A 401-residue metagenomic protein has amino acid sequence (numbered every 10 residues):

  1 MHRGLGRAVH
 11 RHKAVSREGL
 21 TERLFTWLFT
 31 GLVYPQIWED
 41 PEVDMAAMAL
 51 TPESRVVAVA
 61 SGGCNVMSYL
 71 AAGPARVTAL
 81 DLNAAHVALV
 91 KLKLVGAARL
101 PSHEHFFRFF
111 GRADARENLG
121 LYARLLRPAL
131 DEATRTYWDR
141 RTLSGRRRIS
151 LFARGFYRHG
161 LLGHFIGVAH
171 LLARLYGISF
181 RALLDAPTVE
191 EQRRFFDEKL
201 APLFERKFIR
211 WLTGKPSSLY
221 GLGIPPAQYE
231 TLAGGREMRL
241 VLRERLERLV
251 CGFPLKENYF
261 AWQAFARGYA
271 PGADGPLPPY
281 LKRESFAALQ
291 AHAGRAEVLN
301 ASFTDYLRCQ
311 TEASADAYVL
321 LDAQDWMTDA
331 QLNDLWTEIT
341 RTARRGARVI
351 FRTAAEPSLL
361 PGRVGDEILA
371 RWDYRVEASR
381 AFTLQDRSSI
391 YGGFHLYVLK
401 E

Functional and structural regions predicted by a protein language model:
H2-K13, A85-A287: Class I S-adenosyl-L-methionine-dependent methyltransferase module
L32-R55, L332: Conserved alpha-helix/loop element of class I SAM-dependent methyltransferases that forms part of the SAM/SAH-binding
P52-S61, V77-T78: Conserved class I S-adenosyl-L-methionine
S54, A301-V319: A short acidic, Gly/Pro-enriched loop at the edge of an enzyme's catalytic core that lines a small-molecule cofactor
A79-A84: Conserved acidic E/D residue at the C-terminus of a beta-strand in Rossmann-like folds
V319, R345-S358: Conserved beta-strand signature within the Rossmann-like core of class I S-adenosyl-L-methionine
L332-R345: A short glycine-rich, Lys/Arg-flanked "PGG" loop and its adjoining helix->strand segment in the class I
E377-E401: Core SAM-dependent methyltransferase catalytic element
